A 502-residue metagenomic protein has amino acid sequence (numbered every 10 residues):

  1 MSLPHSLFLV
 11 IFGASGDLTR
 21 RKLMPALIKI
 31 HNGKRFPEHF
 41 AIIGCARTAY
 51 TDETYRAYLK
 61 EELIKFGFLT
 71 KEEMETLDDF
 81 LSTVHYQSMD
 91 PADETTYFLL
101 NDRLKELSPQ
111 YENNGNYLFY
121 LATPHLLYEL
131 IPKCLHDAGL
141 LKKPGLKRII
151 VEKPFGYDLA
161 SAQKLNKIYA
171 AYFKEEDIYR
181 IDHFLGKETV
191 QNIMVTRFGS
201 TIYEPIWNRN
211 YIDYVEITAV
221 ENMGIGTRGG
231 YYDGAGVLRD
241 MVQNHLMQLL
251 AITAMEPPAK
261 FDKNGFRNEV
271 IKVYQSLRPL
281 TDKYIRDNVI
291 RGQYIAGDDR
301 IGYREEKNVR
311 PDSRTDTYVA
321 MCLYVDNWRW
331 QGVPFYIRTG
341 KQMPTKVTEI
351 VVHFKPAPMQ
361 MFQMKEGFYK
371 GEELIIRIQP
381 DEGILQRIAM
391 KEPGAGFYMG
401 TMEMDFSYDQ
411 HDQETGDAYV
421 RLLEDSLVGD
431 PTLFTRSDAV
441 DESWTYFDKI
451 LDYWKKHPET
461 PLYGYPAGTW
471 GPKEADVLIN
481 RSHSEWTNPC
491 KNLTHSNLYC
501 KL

Functional and structural regions predicted by a protein language model:
M1-V151, F155-L502: Secretory/organelle targeting and membrane-embedding segments
